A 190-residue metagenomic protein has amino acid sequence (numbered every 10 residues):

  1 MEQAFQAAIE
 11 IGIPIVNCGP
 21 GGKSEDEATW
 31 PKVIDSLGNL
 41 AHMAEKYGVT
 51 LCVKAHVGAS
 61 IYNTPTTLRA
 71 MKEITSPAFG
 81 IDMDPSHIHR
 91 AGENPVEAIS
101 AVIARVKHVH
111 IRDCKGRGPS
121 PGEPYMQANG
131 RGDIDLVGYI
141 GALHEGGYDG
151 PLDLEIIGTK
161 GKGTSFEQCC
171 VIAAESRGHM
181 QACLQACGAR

Functional and structural regions predicted by a protein language model:
M1-I81, R90-G92, Q168, R190: Active-site acidic/histidine proton-transfer and metal-coordination neighborhood in alpha/beta enzyme cores
G12, T64-F79, M83, H89-R190: Histidine-acidic metal/acid-base catalytic patches
